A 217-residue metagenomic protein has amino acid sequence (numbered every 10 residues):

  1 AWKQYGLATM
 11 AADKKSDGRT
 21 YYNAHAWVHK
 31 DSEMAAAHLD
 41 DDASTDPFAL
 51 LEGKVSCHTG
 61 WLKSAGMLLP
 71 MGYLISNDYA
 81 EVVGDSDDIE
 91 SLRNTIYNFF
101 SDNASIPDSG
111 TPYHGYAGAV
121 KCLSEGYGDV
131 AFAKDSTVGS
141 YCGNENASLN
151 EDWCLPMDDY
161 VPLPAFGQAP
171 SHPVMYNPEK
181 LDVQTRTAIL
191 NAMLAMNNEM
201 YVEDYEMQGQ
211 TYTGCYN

Functional and structural regions predicted by a protein language model:
A1-Y5, Y73-S76, Y116-M157: A ligand-binding cleft/hinge motif common to bilobed small-molecule-binding domains
A8-A12, H25-W27, V55-T59, D129-A133 (+1 more regions): Structural recognition of the beta-strand scaffold that forms the well-ordered cores of secreted hydrolase catalytic
M10-K15, S44, Y160-P162: Intrinsically disordered, low-complexity boundary segments flanking structured domains
K15-V120, E125, Q168, Y212-N217: Bilobed "Venus flytrap"/periplasmic-binding protein-like clamshell domains and structurally analogous long
N23, W27-D41, A147-N217: Extended ligand-binding regions for polar small-molecule ligands
K30, H58-G60, N77-D78, G126-Y127 (+3 more regions): Sec/Tat-exported extracytoplasmic proteins
